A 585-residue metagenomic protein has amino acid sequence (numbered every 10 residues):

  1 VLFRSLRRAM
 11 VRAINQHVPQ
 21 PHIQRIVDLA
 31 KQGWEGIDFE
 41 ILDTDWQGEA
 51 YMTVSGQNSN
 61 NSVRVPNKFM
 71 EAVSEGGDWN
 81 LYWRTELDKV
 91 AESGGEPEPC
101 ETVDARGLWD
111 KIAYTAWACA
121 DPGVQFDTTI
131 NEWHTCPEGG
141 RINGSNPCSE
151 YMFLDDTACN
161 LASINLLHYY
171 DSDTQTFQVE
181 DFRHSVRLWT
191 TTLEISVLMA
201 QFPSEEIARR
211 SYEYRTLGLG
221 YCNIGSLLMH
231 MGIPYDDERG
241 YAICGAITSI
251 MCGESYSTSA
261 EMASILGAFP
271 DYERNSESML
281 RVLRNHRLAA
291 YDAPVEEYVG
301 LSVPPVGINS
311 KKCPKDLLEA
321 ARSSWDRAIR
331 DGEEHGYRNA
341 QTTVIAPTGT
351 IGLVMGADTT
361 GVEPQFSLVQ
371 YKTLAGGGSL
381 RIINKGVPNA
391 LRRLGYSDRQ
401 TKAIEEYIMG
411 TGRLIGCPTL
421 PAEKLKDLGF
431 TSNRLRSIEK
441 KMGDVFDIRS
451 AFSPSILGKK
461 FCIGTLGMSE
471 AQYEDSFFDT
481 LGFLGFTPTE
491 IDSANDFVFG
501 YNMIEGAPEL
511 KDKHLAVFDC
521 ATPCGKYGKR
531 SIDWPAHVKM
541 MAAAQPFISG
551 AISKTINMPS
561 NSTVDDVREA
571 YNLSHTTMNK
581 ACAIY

Functional and structural regions predicted by a protein language model:
V1-R187, T192-Y212, I233, A242-C244 (+4 more regions): Active-site cavity-forming subdomains of large catalytic enzyme subunits
N58-N60, N146, N160, N165 (+5 more regions): Asparagine-centered polar/low-complexity signal
K111-I112, N223, A570: Short, hydrophobic/aromatic alpha-helical segments in well-folded domains
Y114, D121-V124, A158, Y214-L219 (+5 more regions): Beta-sheet entry/capping signal
E150, L193, V197-L198, S264 (+3 more regions): Catalytic alpha/beta core of large soluble enzyme barrels
S163, R215-H230, G245-I250, T350-L353 (+3 more regions): Contiguous, well-ordered alpha-helical segments that form the cores/surfaces of helical PPI scaffolds
S163-V186, L228, V387-A390, D427-G429 (+2 more regions): Alpha-helical support elements that line or immediately flank enzyme active sites and cofactor-binding pockets
H230-G240, M578-Y585: Glycine-rich phosphate/pyrophosphate-binding loops and their adjacent beta-strand/loop elements at enzyme active sites
